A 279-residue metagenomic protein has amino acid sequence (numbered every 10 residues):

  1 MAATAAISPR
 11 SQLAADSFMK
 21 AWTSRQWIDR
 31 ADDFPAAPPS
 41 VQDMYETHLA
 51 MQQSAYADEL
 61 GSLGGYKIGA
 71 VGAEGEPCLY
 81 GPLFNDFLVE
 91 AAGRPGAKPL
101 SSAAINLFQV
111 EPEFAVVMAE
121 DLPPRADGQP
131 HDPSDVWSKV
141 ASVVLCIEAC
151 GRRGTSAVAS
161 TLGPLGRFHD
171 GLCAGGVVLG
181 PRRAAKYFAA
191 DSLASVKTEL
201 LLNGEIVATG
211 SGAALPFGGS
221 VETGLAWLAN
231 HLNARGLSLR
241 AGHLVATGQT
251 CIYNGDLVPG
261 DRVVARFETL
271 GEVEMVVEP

Functional and structural regions predicted by a protein language model:
A2-G219, L225, N254-V258, L270-P279: Catalytic-core "active-site belt" of small-molecule-metabolizing enzymes, emphasizing His/Asp/Glu-rich regions
G224-H231: Short, well-ordered amphipathic alpha-helical segments that serve as non-catalytic structural scaffolds within diverse
A234: Catalytic phosphate-donor-binding core of small-molecule kinases
L237-S238, L257: A structural signal for short secondary-structure junctions
L239-I252: Conserved metal-binding segment of the jelly-roll/cupin
V263-R266: Short, aromatic- and glycine-rich surface loops/edge beta-strands on solvent-exposed regions
